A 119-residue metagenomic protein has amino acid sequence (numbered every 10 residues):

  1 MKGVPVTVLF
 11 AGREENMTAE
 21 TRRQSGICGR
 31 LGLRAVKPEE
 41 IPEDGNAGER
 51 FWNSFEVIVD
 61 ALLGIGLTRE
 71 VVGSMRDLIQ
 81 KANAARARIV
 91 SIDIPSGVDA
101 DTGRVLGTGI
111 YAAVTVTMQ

Functional and structural regions predicted by a protein language model:
M1-Q119: Glycine-rich phosphate/dinucleotide-binding loop and adjoining beta-alpha-beta core of small-molecule
